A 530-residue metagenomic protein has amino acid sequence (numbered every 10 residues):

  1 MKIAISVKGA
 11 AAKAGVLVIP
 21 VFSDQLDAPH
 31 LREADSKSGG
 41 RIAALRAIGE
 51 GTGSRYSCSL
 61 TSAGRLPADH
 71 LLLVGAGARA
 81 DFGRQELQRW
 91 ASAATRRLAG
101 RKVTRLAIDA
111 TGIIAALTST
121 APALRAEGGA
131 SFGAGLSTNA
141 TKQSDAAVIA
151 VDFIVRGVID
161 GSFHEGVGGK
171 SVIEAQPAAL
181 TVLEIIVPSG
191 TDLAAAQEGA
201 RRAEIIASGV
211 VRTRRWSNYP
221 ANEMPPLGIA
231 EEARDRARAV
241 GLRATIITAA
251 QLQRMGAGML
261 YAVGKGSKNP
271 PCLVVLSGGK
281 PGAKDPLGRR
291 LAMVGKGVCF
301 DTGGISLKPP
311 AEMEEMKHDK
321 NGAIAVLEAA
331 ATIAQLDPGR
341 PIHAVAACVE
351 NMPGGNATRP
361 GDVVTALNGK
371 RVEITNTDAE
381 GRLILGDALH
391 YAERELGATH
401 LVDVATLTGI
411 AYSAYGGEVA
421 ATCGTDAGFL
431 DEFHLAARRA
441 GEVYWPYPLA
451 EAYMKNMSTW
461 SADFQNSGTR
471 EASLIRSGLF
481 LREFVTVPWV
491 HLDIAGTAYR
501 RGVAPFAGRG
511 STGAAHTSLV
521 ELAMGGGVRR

Functional and structural regions predicted by a protein language model:
M1-G297: Short amphipathic alpha-helical segment within the helicase RecA-like ATPase core that mediates nucleic-acid
G49-T52, I229-R530: A generic structural signal for tightly packed, nonpolar segments enriched in small/aliphatic residues
